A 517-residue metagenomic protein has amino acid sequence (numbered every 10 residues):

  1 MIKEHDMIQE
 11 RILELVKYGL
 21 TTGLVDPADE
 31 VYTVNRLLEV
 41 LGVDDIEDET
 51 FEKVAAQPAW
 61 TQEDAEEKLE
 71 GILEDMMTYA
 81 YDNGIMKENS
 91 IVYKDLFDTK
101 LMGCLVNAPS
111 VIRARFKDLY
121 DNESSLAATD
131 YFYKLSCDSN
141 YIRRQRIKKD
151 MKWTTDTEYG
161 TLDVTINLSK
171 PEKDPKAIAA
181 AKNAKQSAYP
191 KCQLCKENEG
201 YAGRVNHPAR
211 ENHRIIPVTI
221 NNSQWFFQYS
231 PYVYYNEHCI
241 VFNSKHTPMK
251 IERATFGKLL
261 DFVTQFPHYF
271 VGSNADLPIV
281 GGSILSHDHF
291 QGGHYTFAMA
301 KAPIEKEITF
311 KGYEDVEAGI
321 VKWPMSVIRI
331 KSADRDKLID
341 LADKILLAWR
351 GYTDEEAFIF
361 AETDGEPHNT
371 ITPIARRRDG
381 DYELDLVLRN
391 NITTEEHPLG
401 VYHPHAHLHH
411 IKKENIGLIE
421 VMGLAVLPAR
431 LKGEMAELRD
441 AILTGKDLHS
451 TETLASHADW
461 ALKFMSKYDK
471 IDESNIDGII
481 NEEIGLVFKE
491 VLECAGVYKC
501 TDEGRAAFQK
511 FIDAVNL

Functional and structural regions predicted by a protein language model:
M1-V241, K245-P248, K322-P324, L338-A342 (+2 more regions): Active-site microenvironments that recognize anionic phosphate/pyrophosphate groups
N212-I216, S244-V271: Helical scaffold of the NTase/Pol beta-like nucleotidyltransferase catalytic core
A254, V263-S286, G292-L346, R350-T353: Catalytic or ion-translocation cores adjacent to nucleophile or general acid/base/metal-coordination motifs in diverse
